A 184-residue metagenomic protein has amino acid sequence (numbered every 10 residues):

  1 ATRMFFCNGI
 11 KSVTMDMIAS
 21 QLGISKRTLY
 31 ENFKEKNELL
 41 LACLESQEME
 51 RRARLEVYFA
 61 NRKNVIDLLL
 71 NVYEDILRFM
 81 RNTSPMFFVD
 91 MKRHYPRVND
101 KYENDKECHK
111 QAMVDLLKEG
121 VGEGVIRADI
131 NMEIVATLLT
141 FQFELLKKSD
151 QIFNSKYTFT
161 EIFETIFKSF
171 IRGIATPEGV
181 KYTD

Functional and structural regions predicted by a protein language model:
A1-Q21: Short, amphipathic alpha-helix enriched in basic
A1-T2, I18, C43-Q47, R51 (+1 more regions): Generic hydrophobic, amphipathic alpha-helix propensity
F6-I10, G23, Y30-A42: HTH DNA-binding helix-turn interface
A42, A53-N82, A136-L139: Hydrophobic alpha-helical connector segments
L44, E48, N99-K110, A136 (+2 more regions): Amphipathic, non-transmembrane alpha-helical scaffold segments
L77-D115, G122-V125, E133-I134: Short secondary-structure transition hinges
R78, Q111, D115-E119, E123 (+1 more regions): C-terminal peripheral helix-coil segments that are non-catalytic and often amphipathic
A128-S149, E161-G173, D184: Hydrophobic alpha-helical segments that form the core of small-molecule binding pockets and/or dimer interfaces
